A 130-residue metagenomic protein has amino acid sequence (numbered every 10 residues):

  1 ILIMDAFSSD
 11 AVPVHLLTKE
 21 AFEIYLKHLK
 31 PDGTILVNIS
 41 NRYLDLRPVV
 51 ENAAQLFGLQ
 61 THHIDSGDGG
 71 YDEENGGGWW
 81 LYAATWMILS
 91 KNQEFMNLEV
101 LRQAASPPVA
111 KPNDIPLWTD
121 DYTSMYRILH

Functional and structural regions predicted by a protein language model:
I1-D5: Short SAM/SAH-binding signature in class I
F7-D10, I35: A short, flexible beta-alpha/helix-coil linker loop
S8-S9, S40-L44: Short "lid" loop at the C-terminus of a central beta-strand within the Rossmann-like core of SAM-dependent
S9-L17: Glycine/threonine-rich flexible loop motifs
L16, L44-D45: Soluble non-cytosolic domains of exported or imported proteins
L17-P31: A short glycine-rich, Lys/Arg-flanked "PGG" loop and its adjoining helix->strand segment in the class I
D32-I39: Conserved beta-strand signature within the Rossmann-like core of class I S-adenosyl-L-methionine
P48-E51, L56-H130: Soluble small-group transferase modules, centered on the S-adenosyl donor enzyme superfamily
